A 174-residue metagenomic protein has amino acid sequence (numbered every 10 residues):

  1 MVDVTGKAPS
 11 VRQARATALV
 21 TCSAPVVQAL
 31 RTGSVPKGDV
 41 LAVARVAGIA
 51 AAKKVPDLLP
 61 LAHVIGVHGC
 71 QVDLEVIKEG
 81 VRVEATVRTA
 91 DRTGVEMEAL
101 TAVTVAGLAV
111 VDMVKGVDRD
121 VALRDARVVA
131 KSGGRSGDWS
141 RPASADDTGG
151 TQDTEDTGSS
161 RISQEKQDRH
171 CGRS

Functional and structural regions predicted by a protein language model:
M1-L41, V46-L61, H68-D147, D153 (+1 more regions): C-terminal binding/interaction regions
G149-D168: Short polybasic linear motifs
